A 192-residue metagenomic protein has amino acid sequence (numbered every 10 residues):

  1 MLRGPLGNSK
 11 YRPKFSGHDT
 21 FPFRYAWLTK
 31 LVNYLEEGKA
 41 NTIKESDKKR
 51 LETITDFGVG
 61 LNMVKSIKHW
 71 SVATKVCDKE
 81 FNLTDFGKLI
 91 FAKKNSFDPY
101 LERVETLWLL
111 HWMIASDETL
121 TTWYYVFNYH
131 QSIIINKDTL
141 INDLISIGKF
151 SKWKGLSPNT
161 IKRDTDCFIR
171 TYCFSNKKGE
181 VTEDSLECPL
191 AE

Functional and structural regions predicted by a protein language model:
L2-E192: Donor-sugar nucleotide-binding helix/loop cap in glycosyltransferases
